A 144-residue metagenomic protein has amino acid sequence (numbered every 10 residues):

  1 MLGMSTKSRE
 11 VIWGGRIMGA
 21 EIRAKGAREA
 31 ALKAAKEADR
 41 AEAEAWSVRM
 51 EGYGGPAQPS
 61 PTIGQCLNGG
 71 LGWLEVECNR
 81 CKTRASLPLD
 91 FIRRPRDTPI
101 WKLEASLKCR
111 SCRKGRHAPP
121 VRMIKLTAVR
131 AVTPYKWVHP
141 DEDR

Functional and structural regions predicted by a protein language model:
M1-G70, P119-R144: Short, intrinsically disordered terminal segments enriched in charged and Pro/Gly residues
V48, G52-G55, E77, T83-S86: Membrane-targeting and insertion segments and their boundary/processing signals
G55, N68-G70, N79, W101 (+1 more regions): A generic structural signal for short, solvent-exposed coil/turn residues that cap or connect secondary-structure
G64-E75, D97-E104: Short, flexible, mixed-charge glycine/proline-rich loop motifs that serve as phosphate/nucleic-acid-contacting
V76-C81, C109-C112: Short cysteine-rich clusters marking metal-coordination/redox-active sites
T83-I100, S106: Short recognition patches in nucleic-acid-associated and regulatory proteins
R94-P99, R110, P119, R130: A broad, structure-centric signal for solvent-exposed, well-ordered loop/edge residues that line or flank functional
E104-L126: Short metal-binding segments enriched for Cys and/or His
